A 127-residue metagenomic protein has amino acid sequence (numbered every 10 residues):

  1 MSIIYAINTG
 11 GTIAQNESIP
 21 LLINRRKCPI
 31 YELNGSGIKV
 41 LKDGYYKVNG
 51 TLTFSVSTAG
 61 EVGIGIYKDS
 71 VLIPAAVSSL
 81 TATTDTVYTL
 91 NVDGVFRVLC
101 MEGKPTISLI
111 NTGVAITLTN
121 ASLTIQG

Functional and structural regions predicted by a protein language model:
M1-G127: Extracellular jelly-roll beta-sandwich "head" domains, especially the C-terminal globular C1q domain
